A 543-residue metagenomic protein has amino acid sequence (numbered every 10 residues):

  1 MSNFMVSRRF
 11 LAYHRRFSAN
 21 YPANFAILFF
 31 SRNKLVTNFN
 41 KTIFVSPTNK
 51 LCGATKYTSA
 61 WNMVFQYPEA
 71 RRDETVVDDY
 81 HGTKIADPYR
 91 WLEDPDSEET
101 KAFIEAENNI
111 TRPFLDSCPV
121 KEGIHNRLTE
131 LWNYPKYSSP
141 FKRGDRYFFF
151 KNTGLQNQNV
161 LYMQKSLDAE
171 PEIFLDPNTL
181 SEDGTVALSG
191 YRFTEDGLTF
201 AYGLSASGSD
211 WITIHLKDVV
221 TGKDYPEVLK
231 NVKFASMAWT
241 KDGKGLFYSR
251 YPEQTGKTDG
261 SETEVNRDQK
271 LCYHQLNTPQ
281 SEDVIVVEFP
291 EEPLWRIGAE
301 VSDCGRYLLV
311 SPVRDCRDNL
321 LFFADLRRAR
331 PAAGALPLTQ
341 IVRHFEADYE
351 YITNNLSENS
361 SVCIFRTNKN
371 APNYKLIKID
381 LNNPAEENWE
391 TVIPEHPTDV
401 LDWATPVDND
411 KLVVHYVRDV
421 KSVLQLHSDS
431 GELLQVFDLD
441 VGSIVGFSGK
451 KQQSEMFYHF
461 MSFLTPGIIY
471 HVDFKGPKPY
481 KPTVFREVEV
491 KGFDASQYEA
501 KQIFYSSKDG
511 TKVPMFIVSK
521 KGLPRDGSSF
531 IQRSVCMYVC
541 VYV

Functional and structural regions predicted by a protein language model:
M1-F30, L35: N-terminal chloroplast transit peptides
M5-V6, I27, V36, I43-V45 (+1 more regions): Short hydrophobic transmembrane-like helices used for membrane targeting/insertion
L11-H14, K50, S534, Y538: Secreted/extracellular small peptides and ectodomain modules produced from precursors
S18-Y21, T42, G53, T58 (+3 more regions): Sensor of tandemly repeated, compositionally biased sequence architecture
F25, S31-V64, Y89: N-terminal organelle-targeting presequences
Y57-H81: Charged, compositionally biased N-terminal leader segments and the immediate start of the first structured element
R71, T83-I531, M537, V541-V543: Peripheral, non-catalytic segments that deliver or gate enzyme domains
